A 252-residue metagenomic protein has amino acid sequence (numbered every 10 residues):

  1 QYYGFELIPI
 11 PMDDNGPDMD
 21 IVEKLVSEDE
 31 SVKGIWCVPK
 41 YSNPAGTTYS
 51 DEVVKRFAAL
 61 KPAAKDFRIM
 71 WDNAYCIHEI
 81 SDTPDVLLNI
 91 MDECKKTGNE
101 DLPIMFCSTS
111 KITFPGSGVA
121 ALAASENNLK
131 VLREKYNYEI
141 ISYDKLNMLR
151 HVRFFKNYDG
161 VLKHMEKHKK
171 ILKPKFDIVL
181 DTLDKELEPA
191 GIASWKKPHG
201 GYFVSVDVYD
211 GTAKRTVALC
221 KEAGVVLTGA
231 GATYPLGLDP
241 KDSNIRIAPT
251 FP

Functional and structural regions predicted by a protein language model:
Q1-F5: Substrate-binding/gating loop at the entrance of the active-site cleft, primarily in PLP-dependent aminotransferase-like
E6-D14: Short beta-strand->loop structural element characteristic of the AMP-binding/adenylate-forming
P9, W36-P39, M70-N73, C107 (+4 more regions): Short beta-strand segments
D14-D85: Active-site phosphate-binding strand-loop segment of PLP-dependent enzymes
D92-K173: Conserved core segment of the aminotransferase class I/II
A124, S205-G211, L227-P252: Conserved PLP-binding active-site segment of the aspartate aminotransferase-like
E166-L180, I192-D207, K221: Conserved glycine-rich beta-strand-loop-beta hairpin in the small C-terminal domain of fold type I
T216-E222: Short amphipathic alpha-helices in soluble, non-transmembrane regions that often serve as interface/regulatory elements
